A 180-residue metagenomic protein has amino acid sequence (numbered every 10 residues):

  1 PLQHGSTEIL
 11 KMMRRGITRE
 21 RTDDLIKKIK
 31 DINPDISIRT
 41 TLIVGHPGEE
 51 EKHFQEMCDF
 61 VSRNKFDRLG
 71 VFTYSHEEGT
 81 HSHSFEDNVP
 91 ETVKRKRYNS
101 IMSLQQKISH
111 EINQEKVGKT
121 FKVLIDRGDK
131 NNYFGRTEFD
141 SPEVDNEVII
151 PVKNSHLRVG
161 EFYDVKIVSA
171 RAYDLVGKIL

Functional and structural regions predicted by a protein language model:
P1-R68, Y74-V93: Conserved non-cysteine loop/helix-boundary elements of the Radical SAM core domain that shape
S84-L180: Terminal RNA-binding accessory module
